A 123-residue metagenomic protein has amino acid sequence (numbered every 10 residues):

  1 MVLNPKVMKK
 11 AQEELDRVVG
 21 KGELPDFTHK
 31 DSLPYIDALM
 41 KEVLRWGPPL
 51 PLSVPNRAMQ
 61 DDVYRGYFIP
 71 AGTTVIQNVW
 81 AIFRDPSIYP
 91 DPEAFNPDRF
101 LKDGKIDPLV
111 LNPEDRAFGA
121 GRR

Functional and structural regions predicted by a protein language model:
M1-K6, Q12-E14: Cytochrome P450 catalytic-core helices
L3-V7, S32-L39, V110: Alpha-helical interaction elements in eukaryotic regulators
P25-G66: Conserved cytochrome P450 K-helix E-x-x-R motif and the immediately C-terminal K′/meander segment
K30, G47, V63, Q77-D107: Conserved cytochrome P450 K-helix/beta-meander segment immediately N-terminal to the heme-binding cysteine loop
L52, R65, K102-R123: Cytochrome P450 heme-thiolate "Cys pocket" and heme-binding signature region
I69: PAZ/PAZ-like end-binding module
